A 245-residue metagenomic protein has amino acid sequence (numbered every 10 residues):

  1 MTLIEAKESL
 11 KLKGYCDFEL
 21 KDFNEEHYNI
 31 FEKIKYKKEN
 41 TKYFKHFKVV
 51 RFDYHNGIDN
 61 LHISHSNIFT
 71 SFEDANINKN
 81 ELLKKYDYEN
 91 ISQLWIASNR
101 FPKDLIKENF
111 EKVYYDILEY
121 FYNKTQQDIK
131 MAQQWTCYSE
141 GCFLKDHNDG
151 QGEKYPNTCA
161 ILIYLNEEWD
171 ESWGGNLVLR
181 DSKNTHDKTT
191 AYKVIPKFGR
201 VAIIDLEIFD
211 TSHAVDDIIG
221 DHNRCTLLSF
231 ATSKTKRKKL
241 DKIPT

Functional and structural regions predicted by a protein language model:
T2-F121: Non-heme Fe(II)/2-oxoglutarate
D17-E19, C137, I203-D205: Short, well-ordered beta-strand micro-motif
W95-E111, Q126, E167-L177, T235-K236: Short N-terminal helix-initiation segments at or just after the protein's N-terminus
N123-Q134, W173: A short coil-to-beta-strand element that immediately follows conserved catalytic motifs
T136-K154: Conserved short histidine dyad/triad with adjacent acidic residue
G152, N157, N166-E168, S172-T245: Catalytic core of Fe(II)/2-oxoglutarate
